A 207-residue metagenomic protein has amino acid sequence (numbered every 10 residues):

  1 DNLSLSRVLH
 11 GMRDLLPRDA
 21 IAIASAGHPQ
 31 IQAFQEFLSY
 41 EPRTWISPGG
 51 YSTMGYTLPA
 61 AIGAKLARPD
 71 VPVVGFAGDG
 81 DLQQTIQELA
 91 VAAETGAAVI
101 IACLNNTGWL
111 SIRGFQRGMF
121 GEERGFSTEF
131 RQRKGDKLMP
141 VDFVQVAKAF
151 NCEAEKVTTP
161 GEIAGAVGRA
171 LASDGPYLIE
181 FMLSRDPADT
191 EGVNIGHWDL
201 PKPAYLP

Functional and structural regions predicted by a protein language model:
D1-H28: Active-site pocket-lining segments that scaffold enzyme catalytic pockets across diverse folds
I31-A33, F37-P207: Thiamine diphosphate
